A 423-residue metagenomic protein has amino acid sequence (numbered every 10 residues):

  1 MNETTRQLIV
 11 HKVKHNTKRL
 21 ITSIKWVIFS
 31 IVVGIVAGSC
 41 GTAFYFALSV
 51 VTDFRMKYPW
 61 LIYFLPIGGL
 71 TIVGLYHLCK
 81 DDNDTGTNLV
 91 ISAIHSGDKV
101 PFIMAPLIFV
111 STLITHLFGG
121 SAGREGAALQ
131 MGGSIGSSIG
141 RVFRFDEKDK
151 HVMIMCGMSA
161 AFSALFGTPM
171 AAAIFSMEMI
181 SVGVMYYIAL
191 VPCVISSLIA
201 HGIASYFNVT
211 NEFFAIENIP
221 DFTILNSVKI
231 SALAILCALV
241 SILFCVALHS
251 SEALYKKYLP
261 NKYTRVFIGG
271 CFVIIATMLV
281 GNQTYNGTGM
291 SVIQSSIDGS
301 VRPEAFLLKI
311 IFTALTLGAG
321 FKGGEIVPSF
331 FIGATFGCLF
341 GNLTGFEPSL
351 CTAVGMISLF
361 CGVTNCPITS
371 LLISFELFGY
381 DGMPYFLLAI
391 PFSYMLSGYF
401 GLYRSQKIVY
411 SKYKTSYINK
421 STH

Functional and structural regions predicted by a protein language model:
M1-H423: Alpha-helical transmembrane segments and immediately membrane-proximal extracytoplasmic
